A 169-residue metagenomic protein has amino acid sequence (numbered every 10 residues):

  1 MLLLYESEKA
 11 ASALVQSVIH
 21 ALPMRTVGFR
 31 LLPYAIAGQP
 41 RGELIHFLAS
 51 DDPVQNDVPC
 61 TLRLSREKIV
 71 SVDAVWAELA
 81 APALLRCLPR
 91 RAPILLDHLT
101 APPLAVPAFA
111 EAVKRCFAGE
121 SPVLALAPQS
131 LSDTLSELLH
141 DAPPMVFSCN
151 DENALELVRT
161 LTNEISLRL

Functional and structural regions predicted by a protein language model:
M1-H20: Glycine-rich P-loop/Walker A and Walker A-like loops and their local beta1-loop-alpha1 context in P-loop NTPases
M1-L3, A92-L96, V123-A125: Generic beta-sheet signal
L2, T26-G28, L95, P144-S148: Conserved beta-strand scaffold positions in the cores of enzyme catalytic domains, especially in NTP/NDP-utilizing
L4-Y5, R30, A127: Short beta-strand/turn micro-motifs composed of small residues that flank or help shape donor/cofactor-binding pockets
A10, A37, L131-L135: Short, charged/polar "capping" segments at the starts of alpha-helices and the immediately preceding loops
Q16-E67: N-terminal phosphate/diphosphate-binding loop that engages ATP/GTP or pyrophosphate donors across diverse enzyme folds
L64-K114: Phosphate-binding/switch loop-helix module in NTP-utilizing enzymes
T100-L169: Replace "adjacent to P-loop NTPase cores in ATP/GTP-dependent enzymes" with "adjacent to NTP-binding cores
